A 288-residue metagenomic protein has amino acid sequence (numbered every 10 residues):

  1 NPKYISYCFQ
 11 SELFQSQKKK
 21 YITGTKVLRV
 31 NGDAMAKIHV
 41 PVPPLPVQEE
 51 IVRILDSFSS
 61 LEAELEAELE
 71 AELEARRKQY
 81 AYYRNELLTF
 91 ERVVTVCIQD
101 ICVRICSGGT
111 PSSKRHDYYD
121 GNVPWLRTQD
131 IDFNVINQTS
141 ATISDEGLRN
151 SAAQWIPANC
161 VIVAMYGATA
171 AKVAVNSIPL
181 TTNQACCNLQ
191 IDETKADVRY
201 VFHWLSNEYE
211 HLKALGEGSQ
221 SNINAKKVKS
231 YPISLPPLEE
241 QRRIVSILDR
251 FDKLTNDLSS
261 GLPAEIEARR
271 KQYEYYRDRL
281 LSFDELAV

Functional and structural regions predicted by a protein language model:
N1-E12, N31, R127, S144-S206: A short beta-sheet element
I5, A36-R77, A81, P232-R270: Amphipathic alpha-helical segments
T23-P43, Y166, L180-C187, S219-P236: A short glycine-rich beta-alpha junction/loop motif
G24, H39, S112-S113, N150 (+2 more regions): Short, solvent-exposed loop/turn positions at domain surfaces that link secondary-structure elements or cap domain
P44, E86, R92-V93, R279 (+1 more regions): Structural preference for solvent-exposed beta-strand-turn elements and adjacent flexible terminal/loop segments within
E86-G109, E265, Y276: Non-catalytic DNA-recognition/assembly elements of restriction-modification systems
D100-K114, Q129-A158: Sequence-specific dsDNA recognition surfaces
